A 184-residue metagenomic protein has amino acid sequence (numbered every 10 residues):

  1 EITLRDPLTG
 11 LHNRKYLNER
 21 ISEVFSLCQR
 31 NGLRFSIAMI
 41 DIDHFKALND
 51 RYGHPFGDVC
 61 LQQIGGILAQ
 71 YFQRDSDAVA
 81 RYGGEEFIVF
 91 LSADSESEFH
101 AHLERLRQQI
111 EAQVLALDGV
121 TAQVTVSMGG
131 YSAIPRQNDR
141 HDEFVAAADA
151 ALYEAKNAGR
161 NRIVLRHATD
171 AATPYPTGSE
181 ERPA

Functional and structural regions predicted by a protein language model:
E1-E19, I40-H54, Q62: Conserved nucleotide-binding and Mg2+-coordinating catalytic segments in signaling enzymes
E1-I2, R14-R34, G65-Q73, S92: Short regulatory alpha-helical coupling segments that immediately precede and/or link into cyclic nucleotide signaling
N18-Y52, A78-A80, T121: Active-site-proximal structural segments of metal-dependent nucleotidyl cyclase/transferase enzymes
R20, F56-A78, E86, R105 (+1 more regions): Active-site-proximal alpha-helical element of nucleotidyl cyclase-like catalytic domains and analogous helices
D41, F45, I64, V79-Y82 (+3 more regions): Hydrophobic framework residues that shape the active-site pocket of cyclic nucleotide turnover catalytic cores
H54, E96, H100-E104, A133-A184: Catalytic-core segments of nucleotide cyclases and related cyclic-nucleotide turnover enzymes
G65-A69, E98-A116, A147-D149: Alpha-helical scaffold within the catalytic cores of cyclic-nucleotide enzymes
R81, I110-V126: Catalytic core regions of nucleotide second-messenger enzymes
